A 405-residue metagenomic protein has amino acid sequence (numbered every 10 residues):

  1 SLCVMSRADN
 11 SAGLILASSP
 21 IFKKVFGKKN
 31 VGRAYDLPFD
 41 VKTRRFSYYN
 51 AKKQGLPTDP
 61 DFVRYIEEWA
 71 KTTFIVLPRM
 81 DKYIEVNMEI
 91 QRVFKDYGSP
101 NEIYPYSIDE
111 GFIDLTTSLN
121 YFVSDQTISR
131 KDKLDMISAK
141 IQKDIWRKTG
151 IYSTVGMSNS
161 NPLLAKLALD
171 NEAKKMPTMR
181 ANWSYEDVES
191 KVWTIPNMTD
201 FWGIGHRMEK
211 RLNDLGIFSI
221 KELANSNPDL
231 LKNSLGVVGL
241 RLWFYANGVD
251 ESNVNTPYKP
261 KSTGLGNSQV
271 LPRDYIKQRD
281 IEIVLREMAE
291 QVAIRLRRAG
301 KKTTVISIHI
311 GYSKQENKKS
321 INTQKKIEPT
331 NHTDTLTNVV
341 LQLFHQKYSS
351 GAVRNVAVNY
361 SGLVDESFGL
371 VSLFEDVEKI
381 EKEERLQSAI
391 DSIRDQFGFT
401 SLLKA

Functional and structural regions predicted by a protein language model:
S1-I108, F112, T117-L119, A246: Residues that scaffold, gate, or flank divalent-cation-dependent active/transport sites
K23-K24, D200, M208-A352: DNA-contacting surface of Y-family translesion DNA polymerases
P105-E110, M157-N161, K301-V305, A352-N355: Short Gly/Ser/Thr- and Asp/Glu-enriched loop/turn motifs at secondary-structure junctions
I108-G111, K302-E316, N359-F368: Core structural elements
F112-Q142, G216: Catalytic palm subdomain of template-directed nucleic-acid polymerases, centered on the conserved carboxylate motif
M136-N197: Long, highly charged, low-complexity intrinsically disordered interaction regions that mediate electrostatic DNA/RNA
K319-A405: Acidic, metal-coordinating catalytic segment for phosphate/diphosphate chemistry, firing primarily on the Nudix
